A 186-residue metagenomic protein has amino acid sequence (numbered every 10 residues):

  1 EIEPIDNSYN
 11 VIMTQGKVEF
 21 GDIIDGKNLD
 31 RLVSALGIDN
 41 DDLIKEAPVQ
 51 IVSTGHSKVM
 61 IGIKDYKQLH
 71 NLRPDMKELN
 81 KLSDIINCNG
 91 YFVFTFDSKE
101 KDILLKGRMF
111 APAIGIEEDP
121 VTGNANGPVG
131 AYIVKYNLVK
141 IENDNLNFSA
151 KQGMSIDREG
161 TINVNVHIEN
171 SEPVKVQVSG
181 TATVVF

Functional and structural regions predicted by a protein language model:
E1-K81, V134-F186: Acidic, low-complexity central loop/insert segments
L72, I85-E159: Glycine-rich, charge-dense phosphate/pyrophosphate-binding loop(s) and the adjacent flexible "lid"/catalytic subdomain
